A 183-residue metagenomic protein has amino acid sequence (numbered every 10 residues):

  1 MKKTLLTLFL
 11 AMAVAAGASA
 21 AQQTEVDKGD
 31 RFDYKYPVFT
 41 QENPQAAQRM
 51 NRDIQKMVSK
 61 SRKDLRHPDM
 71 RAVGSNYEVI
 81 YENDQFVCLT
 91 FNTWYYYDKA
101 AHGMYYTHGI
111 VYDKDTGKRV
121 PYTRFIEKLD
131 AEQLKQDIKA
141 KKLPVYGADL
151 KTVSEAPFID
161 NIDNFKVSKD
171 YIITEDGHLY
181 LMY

Functional and structural regions predicted by a protein language model:
M1-T4: Positively charged n-region of N-terminal signal peptides that target proteins for export
T7-A15: Bacterial N-terminal signal peptides
S19-Y183: Compositionally biased intrinsically disordered regions enriched in Thr/Gly
